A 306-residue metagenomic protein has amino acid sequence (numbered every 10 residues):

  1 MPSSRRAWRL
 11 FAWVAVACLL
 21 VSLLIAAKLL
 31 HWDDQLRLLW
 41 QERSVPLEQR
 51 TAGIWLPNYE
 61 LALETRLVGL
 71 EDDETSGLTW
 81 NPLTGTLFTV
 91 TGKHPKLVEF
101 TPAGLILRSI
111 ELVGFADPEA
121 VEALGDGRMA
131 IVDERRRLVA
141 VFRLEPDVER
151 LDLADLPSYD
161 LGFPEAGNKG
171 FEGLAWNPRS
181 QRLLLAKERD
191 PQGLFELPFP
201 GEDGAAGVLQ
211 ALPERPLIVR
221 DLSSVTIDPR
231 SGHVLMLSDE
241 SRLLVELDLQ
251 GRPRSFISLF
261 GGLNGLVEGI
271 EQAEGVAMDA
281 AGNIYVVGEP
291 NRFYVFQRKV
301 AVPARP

Functional and structural regions predicted by a protein language model:
P2-P306: Sequence/structural signature of beta-propeller domains
